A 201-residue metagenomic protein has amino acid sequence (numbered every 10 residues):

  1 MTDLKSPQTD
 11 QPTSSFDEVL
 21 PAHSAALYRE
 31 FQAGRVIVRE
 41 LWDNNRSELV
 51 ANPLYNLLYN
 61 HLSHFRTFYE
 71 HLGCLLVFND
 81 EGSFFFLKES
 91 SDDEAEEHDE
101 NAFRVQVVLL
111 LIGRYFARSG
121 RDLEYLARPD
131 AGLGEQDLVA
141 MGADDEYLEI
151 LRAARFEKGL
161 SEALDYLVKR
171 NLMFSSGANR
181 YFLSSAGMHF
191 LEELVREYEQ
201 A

Functional and structural regions predicted by a protein language model:
T2-H98: Eukaryotic partner-binding/assembly regions in large regulatory complexes
V38-P53, L126-L151: Short acidic, hydrophobic short linear motifs in intrinsically disordered regions
L57-F65, I150-K169: Short amphipathic alpha-helical interaction segments
T67-L72, V77-G132, Q136: Short basic alpha-helical hairpin corresponding to helix-turn-helix/winged-helix-like nucleic-acid-binding
H71-F78, L164, V168-A178: A short, conserved structural fragment
S83-S91, F174-A201: Accessory beta->alpha helical hairpin/"wing" motif in late/C-terminal subdomains of nucleic-acid enzymes
P129-G134, F156-A163, L183, G187: Short, conserved alpha-helical segments within structured domains
E149-A154, F174-A178: Short conserved catalytic/interaction loops centered on acidic-Pro-aromatic/His motifs
